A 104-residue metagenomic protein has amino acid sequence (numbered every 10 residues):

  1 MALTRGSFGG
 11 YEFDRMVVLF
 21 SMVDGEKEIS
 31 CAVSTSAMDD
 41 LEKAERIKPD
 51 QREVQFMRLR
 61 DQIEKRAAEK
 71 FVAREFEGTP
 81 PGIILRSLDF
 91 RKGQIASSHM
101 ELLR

Functional and structural regions predicted by a protein language model:
M1-K27: Short, charged/polar N-terminal "headpieces" of proteins
M1-L3, A32, D50-Q55: A generic short-segment signal for beta-strand/edge and adjacent turn/coil regions
L3-S7, D14-R15, D39, E53 (+1 more regions): Short secondary-structure boundary micro-motifs
R5, T35, L85-S87: Surface-exposed beta-strand edges and flanking loops
F8-G10, R15, I29, D40 (+2 more regions): A broad, structure-centric signal for solvent-exposed, well-ordered loop/edge residues that line or flank functional
L19-E42: A short, structured beta-strand/loop element
A44-R104: Acidic, low-complexity intrinsically disordered segments
